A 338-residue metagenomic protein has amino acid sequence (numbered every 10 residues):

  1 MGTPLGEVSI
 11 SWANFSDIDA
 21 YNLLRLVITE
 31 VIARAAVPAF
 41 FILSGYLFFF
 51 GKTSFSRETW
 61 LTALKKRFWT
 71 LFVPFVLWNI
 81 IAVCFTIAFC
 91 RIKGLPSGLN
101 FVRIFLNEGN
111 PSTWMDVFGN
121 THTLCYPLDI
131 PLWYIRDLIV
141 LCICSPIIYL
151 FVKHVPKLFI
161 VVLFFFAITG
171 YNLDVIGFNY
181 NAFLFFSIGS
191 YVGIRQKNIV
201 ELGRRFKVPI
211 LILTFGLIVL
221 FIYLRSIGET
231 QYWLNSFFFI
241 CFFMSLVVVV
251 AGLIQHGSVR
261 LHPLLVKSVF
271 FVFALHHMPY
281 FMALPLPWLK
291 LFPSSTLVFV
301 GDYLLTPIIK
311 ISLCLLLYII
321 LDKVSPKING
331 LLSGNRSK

Functional and structural regions predicted by a protein language model:
M1-D19, A36-L47, W69-C90, V140 (+6 more regions): Kinked, hydrophobic transmembrane alpha-helices enriched for aromatic residues and small/kink-inducing positions
S9-L26, R103-E108: Perimembrane loop-to-helix junctions flanking transmembrane segments
R25-P38, H122-D137, T169-S187, F221-L246 (+1 more regions): Interfacial loop-to-helix transition and helix-capping segments at the boundaries of transmembrane helices
S44-F48, K52, V140, C144-I148 (+3 more regions): Transmembrane alpha-helical segments
L71-D137: Membrane-interface helix-loop-helix regions
I139-F164, Y191-P209: Solvent-exposed interhelical
S187, I194-F271, M278-Y303: Alpha-helical transmembrane segments and terminal signal-anchor/GPI-anchor hydrophobic tails, characterized by long
K323-K338: Membrane-proximal cytoplasmic C-terminal regulatory module of class A 7TM GPCRs
